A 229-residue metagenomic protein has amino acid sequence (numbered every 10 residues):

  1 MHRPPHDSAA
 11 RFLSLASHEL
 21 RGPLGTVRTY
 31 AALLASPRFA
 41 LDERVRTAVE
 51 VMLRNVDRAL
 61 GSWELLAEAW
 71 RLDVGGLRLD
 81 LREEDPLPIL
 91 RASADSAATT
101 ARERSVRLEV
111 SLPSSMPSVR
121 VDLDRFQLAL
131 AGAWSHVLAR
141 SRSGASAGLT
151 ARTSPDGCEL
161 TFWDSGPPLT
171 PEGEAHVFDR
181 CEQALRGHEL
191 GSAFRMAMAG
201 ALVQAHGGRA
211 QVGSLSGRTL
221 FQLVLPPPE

Functional and structural regions predicted by a protein language model:
T26-E43: Conserved C-terminal segment of the DHp
R54-A59: Short alpha-helical segment of the dimerization/phosphotransfer core of two-component systems
D80-D85, R102, R107-P117, D124: Conserved catalytic submotifs in the C-terminal HATPase_c
G144-D156: Short beta-strand/loop element within the Bergerat-fold HATPase_c
L169-E182: Short conserved segment of the HATPase_c
G207-G208: Conserved glycine-rich
